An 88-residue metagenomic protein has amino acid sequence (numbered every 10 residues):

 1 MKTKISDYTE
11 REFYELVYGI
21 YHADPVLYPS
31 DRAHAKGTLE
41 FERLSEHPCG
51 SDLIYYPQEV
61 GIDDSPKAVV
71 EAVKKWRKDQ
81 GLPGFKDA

Functional and structural regions predicted by a protein language model:
M1, L82-A88: Short intrinsically disordered terminal tails
M1-K2, Q58: Residue-level detector of alpha-helix boundaries and kinks
T3-D31: N-terminal acidic leader/helix
T9-F13, A33, G37, S65 (+1 more regions): Alpha-helical structural motif
I20-A23, W76-P83: Short, leucine/isoleucine-rich alpha-helical interaction segments at C-terminal helix-coil junctions
Y28-R43: Short linear, low-complexity motifs centered on an aromatic residue
E40-W76, K86-A88: Short, charged early-sequence alpha-helical segments and their helix-coil boundaries
